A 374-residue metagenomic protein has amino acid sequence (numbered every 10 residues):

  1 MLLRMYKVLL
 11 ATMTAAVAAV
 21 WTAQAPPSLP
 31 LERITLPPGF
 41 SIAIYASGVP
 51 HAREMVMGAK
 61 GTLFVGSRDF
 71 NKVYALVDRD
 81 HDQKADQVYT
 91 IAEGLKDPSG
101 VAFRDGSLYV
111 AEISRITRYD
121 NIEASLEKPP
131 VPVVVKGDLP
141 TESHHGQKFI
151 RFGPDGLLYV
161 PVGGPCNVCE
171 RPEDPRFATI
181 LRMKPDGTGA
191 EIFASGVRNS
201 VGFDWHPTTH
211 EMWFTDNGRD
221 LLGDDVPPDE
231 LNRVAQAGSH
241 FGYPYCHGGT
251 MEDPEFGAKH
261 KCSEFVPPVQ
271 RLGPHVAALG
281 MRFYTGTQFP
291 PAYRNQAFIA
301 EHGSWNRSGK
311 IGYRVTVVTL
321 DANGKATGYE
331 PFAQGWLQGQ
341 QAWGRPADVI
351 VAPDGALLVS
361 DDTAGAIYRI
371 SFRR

Functional and structural regions predicted by a protein language model:
M1-M5: N-terminal secretory signal peptides that target proteins for export/translocation
Y6-L9, V73: Residue-level detector of intrinsically disordered/flexible regions characterized by low predicted structural confidence
V8-V20: Bacterial N-terminal signal peptides
W21-R374: Beta-propeller domains with acidic blade repeats across secreted/periplasmic ectodomains and cytosolic WD/CNH propellers
